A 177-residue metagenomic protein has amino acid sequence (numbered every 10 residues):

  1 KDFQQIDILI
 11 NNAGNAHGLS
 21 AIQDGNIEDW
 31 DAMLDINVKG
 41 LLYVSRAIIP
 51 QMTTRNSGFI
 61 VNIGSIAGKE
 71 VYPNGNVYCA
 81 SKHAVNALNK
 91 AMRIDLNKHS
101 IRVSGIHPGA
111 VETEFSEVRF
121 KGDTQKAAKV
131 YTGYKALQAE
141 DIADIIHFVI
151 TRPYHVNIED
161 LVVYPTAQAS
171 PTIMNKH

Functional and structural regions predicted by a protein language model:
K1-L9, R102: A glycine-rich helix->loop->beta "capping" turn within Rossmann-like NAD(P)(H)-dependent oxidoreductase domains
S20-I22, D29-A32: Substrate-binding pocket helix/loop in short-chain dehydrogenase/reductase
G25, V71-C79, A91: Active-site loop-to-helix junction immediately N-terminal to the catalytic Tyr of the SDR YXXXK motif in Rossmann-fold
S45, S81: Active-site helix of classical SDR
P50, I94-D95: Alpha-helical segment proximal to the catalytic Tyr-Lys
S65: Residue(s) in the substrate-gating loop at a strand-loop-helix junction that position the organic substrate next
G105-I106, Q125-P171: C-terminal helical subdomain
